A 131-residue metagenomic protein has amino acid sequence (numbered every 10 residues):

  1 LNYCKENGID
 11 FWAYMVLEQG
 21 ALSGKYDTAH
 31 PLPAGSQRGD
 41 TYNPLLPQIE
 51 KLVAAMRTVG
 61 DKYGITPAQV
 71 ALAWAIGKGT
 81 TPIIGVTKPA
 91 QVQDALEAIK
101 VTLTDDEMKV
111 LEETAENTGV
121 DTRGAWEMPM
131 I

Functional and structural regions predicted by a protein language model:
L1-K5, D61, I76: Anion (oxyanion) recognition and catalysis
L1-L32, T66: Aromatic-lined glycan-binding groove of carbohydrate-active enzymes
E6-G8, P33-K62, T87, Q93-I131: Terminal-tail/helix-coil boundary detector
D10, T81-I83: Beta-sheet entry/capping signal
L17-Q19, I76, K88: Active-site-proximal loop/turn and secondary-structure-junction residues that shape catalytic pockets, frequently
L22-G24, G79, D94, A115: Short Asp/Glu-rich motifs
T58, G79-T81: Short active-site oxyanion
V70: Glycine/threonine-rich phosphate-binding loop and adjacent beta-strand/alpha-helix elements that clamp
